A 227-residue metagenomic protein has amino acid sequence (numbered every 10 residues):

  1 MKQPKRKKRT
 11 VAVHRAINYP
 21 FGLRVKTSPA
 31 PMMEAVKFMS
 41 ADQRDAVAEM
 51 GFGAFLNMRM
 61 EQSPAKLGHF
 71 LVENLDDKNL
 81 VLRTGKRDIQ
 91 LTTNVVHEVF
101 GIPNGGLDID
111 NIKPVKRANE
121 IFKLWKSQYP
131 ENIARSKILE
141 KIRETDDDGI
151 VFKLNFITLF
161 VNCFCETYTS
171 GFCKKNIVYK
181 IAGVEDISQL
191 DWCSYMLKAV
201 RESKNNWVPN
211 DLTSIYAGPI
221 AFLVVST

Functional and structural regions predicted by a protein language model:
M1-I150: N-terminal leader regions that mediate targeting or early regulatory function
P64, N79, D88, G105-G106 (+1 more regions): Long, internal protein-protein interaction and assembly surfaces
